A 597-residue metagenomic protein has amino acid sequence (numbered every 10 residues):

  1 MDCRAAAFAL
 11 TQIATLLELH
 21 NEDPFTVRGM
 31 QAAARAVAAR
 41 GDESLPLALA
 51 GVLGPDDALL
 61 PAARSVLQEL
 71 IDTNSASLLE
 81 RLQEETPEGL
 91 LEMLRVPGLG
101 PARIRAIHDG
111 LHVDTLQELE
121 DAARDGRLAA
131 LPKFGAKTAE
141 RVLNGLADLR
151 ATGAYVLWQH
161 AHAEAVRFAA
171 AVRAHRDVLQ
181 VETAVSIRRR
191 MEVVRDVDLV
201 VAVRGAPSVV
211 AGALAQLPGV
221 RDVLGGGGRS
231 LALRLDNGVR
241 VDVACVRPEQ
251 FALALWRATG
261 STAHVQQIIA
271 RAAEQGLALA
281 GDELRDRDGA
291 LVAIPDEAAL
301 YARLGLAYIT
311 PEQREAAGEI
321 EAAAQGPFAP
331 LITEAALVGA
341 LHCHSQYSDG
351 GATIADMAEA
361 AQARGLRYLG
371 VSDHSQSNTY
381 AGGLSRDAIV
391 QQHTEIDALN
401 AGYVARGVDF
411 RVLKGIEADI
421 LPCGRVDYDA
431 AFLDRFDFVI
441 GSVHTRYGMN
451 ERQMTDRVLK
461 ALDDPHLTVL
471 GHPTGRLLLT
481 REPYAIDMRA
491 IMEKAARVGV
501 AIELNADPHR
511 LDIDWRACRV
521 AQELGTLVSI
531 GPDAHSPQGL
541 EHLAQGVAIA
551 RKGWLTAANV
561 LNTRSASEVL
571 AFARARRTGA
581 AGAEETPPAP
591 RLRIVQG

Functional and structural regions predicted by a protein language model:
M1-L19: Patatin-like phospholipase
C3-R4, A14, P24-V197, V201-L231 (+6 more regions): Accessory alpha-helical DNA-binding modules that contact the DNA backbone or grooves
T15, L19, R35-D42, D72 (+6 more regions): Generic secondary-structure signature for well-ordered alpha-helical cores
W158, Q346-Y347: Short acidic-aromatic active-site loops that bind/stabilize oxyanions
V181-S186, G339-C343, E417: Two-metal-ion RNase H-like nuclease active-site motif
R190-S345, G351-Y368, Q376-F410, P422-G597: Charged catalytic cores and adjacent phosphate/nucleic-acid-binding surfaces used for phosphate/nucleic-acid chemistry
G415-A418, Q545: Active-site catalytic microenvironments in core metabolic enzymes, especially phosphate/sugar-handling
